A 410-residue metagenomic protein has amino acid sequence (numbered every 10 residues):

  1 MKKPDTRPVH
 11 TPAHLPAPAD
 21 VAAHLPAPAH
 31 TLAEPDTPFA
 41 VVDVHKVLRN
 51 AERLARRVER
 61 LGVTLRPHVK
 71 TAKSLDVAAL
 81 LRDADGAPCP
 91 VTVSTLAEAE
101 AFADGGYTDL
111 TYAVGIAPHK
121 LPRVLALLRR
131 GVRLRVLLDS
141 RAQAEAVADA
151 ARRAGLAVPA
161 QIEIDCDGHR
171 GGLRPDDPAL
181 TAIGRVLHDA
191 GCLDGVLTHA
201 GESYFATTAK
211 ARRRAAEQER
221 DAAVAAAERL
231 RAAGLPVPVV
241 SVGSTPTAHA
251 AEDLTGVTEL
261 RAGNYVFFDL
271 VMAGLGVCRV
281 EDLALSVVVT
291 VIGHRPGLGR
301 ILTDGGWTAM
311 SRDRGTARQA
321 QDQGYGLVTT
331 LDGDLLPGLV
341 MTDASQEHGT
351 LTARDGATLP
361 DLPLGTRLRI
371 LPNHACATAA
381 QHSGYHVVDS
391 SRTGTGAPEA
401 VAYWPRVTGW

Functional and structural regions predicted by a protein language model:
M1-A126, A402-W404, G409-W410: A charged N-terminal "starter" segment
L32-D43, T108-T111, A126-V136, T207-E217 (+1 more regions): Glycine-rich tight-turn/loop motif centered on a GG-T
V47, K70, F102, I162 (+5 more regions): Conserved, mostly hydrophobic/aromatic
R66-F205: Active-site-proximal beta-alpha core segment in soluble small-molecule metabolic enzymes
P159, D165-R279: Active-site loop/helix belt of alpha/beta enzymes
R214, A248-T329: Active-site loop ensemble at the mouth of alpha/beta enzyme cores that anchors a bound cofactor
L298-W410: C-terminal accessory subdomain/extension
